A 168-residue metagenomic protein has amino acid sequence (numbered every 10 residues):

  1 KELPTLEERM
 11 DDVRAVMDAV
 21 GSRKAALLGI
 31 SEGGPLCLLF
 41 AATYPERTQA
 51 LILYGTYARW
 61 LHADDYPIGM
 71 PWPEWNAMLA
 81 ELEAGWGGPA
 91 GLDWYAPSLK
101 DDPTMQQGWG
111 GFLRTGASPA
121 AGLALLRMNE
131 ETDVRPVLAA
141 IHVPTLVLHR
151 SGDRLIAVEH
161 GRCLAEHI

Functional and structural regions predicted by a protein language model:
K1-I168: Ligand-binding pocket scaffold of soluble enzyme catalytic domains
